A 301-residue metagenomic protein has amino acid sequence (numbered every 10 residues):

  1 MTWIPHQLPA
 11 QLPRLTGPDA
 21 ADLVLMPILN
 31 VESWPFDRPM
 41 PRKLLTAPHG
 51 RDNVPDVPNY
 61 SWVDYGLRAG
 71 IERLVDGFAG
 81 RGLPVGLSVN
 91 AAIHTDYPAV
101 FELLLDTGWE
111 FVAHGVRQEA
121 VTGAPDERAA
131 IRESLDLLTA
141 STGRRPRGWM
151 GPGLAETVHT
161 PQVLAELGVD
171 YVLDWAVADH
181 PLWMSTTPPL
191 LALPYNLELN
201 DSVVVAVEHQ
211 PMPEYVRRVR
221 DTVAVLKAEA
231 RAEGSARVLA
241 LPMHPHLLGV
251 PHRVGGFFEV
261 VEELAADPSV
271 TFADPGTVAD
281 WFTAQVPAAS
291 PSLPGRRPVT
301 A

Functional and structural regions predicted by a protein language model:
M1-L191, V216-L241, L247-A301: Catalytic alpha-helical scaffold of carbohydrate-active enzymes acting on polysaccharides/glycoconjugates
P194-V225: A conserved mid-domain beta-alpha-beta active-site/ligand-binding segment of alpha/beta enzyme cores
